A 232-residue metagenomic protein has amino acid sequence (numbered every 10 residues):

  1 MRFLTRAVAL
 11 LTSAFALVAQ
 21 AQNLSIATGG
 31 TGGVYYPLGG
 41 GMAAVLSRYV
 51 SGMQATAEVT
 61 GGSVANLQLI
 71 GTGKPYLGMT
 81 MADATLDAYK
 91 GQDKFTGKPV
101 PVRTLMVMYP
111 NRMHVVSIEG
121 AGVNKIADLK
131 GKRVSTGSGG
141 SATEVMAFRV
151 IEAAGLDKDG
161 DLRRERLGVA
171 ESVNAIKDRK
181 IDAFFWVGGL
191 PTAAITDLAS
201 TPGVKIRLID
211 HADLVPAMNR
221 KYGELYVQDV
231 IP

Functional and structural regions predicted by a protein language model:
M1-L11: Bacterial N-terminal signal peptides that target proteins for export
F15-A21: Sec/Tat signal peptide C-region and signal peptidase I cleavage site
Q22-G131, S135-S138, F148: Short, glycine-/small- and polar/acidic-enriched structural segments that line small-molecule recognition paths
N23, S47-T60, E152-L167, K180-A183: A local structural motif
G33-V34, V64-A65, A142, E171 (+1 more regions): Short alpha-helical
A82, Q92-D93, K158-P232: Pocket-lining segment of extracytoplasmic ligand-binding domains
I126, G139-T143, F148-A154, R163-E165: Acidic/His-rich structured neighborhood in mature extracellular/periplasmic domains
R133-R149, Y222-P232: Ligand-binding clefts/hinges and TM-proximal coupling segments of bilobed small-molecule sensing domains
